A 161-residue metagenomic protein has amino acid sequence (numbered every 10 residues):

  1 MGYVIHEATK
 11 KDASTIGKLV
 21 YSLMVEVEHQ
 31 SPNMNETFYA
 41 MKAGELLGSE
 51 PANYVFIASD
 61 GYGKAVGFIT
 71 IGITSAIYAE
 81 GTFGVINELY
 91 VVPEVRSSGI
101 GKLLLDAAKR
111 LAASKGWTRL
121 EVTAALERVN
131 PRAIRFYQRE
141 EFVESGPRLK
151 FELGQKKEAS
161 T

Functional and structural regions predicted by a protein language model:
V4-K18: A short beta-loop-alpha structural element at the N-terminal edge of CoA-dependent acyl/N-acetyltransferase catalytic
Y21-G44: Conserved GNAT-fold acetyl-CoA-binding loop/helix
G44-I57, V85: A short helix-loop-beta-strand connector motif used in the catalytic cores of GNAT acetyltransferases and, in some
I57, K64-I73, V85: Conserved beta-strand in the GNAT
A58, S97-K102, A112: Glycine-rich acyl-CoA binding loop
V92, L103-R119, V143: Conserved acyl-CoA
R96, E121-A133, E152: Conserved beta-strand-loop-alpha-helix junction that forms the acyl-donor binding cleft
K102, S114, L126-G146: Conserved active-site alpha-helix within GNAT-family acetyltransferase domains
